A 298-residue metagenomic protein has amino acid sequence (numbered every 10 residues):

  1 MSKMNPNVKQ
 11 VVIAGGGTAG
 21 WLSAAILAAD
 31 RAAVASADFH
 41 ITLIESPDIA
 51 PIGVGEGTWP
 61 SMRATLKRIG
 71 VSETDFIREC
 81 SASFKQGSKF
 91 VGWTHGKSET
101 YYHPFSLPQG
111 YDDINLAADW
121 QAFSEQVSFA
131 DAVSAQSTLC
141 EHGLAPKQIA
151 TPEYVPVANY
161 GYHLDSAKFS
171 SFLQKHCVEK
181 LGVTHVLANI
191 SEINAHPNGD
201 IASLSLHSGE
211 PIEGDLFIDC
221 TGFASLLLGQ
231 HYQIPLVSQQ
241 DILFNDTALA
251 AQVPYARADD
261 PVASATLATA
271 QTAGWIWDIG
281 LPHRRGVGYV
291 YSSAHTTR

Functional and structural regions predicted by a protein language model:
N5-G17: Beta1/beta-strand and adjacent pyrophosphate-binding region of the FAD-binding site in flavoprotein oxidoreductases
A28-V54: Glycine-rich FAD pyrophosphate-binding loop
A50-H142: Dinucleotide-binding Rossmann-like beta1-alpha1 core, especially the glycine-rich loop that anchors the ADP
T138-K168, S203, P211-I212, L281-G288: Helix-loop-beta segment of a Rossmann-like dinucleotide-binding subdomain
P156, Y160-I190, S208, G214: Helical element adjacent to the flavin cofactor pocket in flavoenzyme catalytic cores
V186-A202: A conserved short coil-to-beta-strand element within the FAD-binding core of flavoproteins
D219-I234: Flavin (primarily FAD) binding-site architecture
Q271-R298: Conserved FAD/dinucleotide-binding core of flavoprotein oxidoreductases
